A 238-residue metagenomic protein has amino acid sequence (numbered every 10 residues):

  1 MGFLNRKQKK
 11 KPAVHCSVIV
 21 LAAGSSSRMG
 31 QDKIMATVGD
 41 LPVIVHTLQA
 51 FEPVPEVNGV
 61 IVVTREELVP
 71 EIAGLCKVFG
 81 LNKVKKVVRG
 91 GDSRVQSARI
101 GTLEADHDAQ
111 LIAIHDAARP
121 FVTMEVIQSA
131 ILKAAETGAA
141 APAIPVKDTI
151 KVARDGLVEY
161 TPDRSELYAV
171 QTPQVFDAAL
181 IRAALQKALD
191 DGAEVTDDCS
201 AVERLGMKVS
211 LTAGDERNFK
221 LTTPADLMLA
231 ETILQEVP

Functional and structural regions predicted by a protein language model:
M1-I19, A23, P53, D197-D198 (+2 more regions): SAM-dependent methyltransferases
K7-P70: N-terminal glycine-rich phosphate-binding loop and ensuing alpha1 helix
V20, I44, G101, H115-D116 (+3 more regions): Residue-level signal for inorganic ion chemistry
M29, I72-A73, A130, A230: Hydrophobic packing residues within well-ordered alpha-helices of enzyme cores
L75-K77: Conserved hydrophobic residues forming the short capping helix/wall of the S-adenosyl-L-methionine
F79-D92: Conserved donor nucleotide-binding strand/loop of the catalytic core
Q96-L111: Active-site nucleotide-sugar/metal-binding loop of Leloir-type enzymes
F121-T212, P238: Conserved core of the sugar-phosphate nucleotidyltransferase
